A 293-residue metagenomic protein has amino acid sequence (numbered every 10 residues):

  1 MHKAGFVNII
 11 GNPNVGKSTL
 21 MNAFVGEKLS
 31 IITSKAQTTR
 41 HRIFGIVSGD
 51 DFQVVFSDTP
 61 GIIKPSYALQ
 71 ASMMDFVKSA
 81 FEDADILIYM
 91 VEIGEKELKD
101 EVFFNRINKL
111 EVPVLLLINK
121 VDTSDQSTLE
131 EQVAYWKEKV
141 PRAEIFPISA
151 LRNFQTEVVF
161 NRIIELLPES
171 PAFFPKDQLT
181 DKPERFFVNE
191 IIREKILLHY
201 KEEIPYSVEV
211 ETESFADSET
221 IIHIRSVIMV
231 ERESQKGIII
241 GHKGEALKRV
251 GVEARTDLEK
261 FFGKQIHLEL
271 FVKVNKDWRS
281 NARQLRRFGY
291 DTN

Functional and structural regions predicted by a protein language model:
M1-D75, S79-F81: Conserved G1/Walker A P-loop phosphate-binding module
G16, Q155, A246: Conserved glycine(s) of the Walker
S30-I32, K99, P171-P175, L198-E209: Active-site phosphate-binding and catalytic loops of NTP-dependent enzymes
T39, I62-K64, K96-E97, S124-D125 (+1 more regions): Catalytic P-loop NTPase motifs of RecA-like helicase/translocase cores
D51, D75-A143, A216-S218: Conserved C-terminal guanine-recognition region of P-loop GTPase G domains, centered on the G4
D58, N119, S149: Active-site glycine-centered loops adjacent to acidic/histidine catalytic or metal-binding residues that shape
P113, D122-T180: Canonical P-loop GTPase G-domain recognition
E184-N293: P-loop NTP-binding site
